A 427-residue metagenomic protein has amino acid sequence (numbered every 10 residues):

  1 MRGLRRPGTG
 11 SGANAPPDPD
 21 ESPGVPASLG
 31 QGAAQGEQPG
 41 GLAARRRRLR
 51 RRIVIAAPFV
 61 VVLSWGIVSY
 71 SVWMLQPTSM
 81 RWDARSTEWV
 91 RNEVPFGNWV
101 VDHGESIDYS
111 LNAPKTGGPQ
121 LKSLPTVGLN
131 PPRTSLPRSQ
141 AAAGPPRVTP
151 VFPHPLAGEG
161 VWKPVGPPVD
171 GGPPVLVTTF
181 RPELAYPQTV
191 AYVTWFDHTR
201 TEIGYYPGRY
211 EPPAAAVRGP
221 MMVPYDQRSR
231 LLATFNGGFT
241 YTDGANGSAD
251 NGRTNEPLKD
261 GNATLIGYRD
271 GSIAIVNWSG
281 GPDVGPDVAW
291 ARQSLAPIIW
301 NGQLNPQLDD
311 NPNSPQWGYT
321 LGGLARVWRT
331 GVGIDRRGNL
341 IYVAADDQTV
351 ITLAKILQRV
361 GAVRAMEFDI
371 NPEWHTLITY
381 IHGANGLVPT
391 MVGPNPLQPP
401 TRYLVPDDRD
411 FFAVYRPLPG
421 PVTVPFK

Functional and structural regions predicted by a protein language model:
M1-L49: Terminal targeting segments of Actinobacterial cell-envelope proteins
R50-I53, R91: Conserved, single-site charged/polar hotspot
R52-Y70: Hydrophobic membrane-insertion alpha-helices, especially the h-region of bacterial N-terminal signal peptides
W65-S79, D83-E256: Zymogen propeptides
T189, D260, V327, V405-R409: Short, solvent-exposed loop/turn segments at the edges of secondary structure
D197-H198, Y205-D346, V350-R359, V363: Aspartyl protease catalytic domain
I341-V343, Q348-H382, G386-Q398: C-terminal soluble interaction/assembly domains
L387-K427: Low-complexity, Gly/Ser/Thr/Pro-rich intrinsically disordered linker/tail segments
